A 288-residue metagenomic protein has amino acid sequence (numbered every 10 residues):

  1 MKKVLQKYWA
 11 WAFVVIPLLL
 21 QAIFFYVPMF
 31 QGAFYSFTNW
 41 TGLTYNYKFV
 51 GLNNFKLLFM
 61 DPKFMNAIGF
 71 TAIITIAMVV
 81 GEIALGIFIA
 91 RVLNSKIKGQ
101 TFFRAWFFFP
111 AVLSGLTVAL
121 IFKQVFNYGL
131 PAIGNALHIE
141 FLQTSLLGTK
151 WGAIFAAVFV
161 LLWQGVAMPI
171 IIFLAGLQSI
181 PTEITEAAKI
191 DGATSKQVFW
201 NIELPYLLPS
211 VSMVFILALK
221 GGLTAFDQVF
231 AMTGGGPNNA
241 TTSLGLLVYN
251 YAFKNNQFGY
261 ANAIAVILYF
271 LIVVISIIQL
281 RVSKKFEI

Functional and structural regions predicted by a protein language model:
K2-I288: A structural signal for multi-pass alpha-helical bundles of membrane permease subunits that mediate small-molecule
